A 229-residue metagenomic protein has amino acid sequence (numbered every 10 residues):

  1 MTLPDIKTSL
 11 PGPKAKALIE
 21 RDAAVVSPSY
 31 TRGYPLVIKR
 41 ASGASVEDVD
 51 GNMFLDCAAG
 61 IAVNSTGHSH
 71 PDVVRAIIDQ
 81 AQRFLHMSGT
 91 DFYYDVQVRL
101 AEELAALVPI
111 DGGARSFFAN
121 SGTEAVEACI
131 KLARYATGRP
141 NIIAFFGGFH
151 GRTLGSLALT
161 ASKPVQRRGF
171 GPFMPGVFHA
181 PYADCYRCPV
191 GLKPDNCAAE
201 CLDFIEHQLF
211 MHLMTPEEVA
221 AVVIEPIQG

Functional and structural regions predicted by a protein language model:
M1-S42, F92, Q97, C201: Active-site-adjacent loop/helix segments that line or gate small-molecule/cofactor pockets in enzymes
D5-T8, G12, M53-I143: Glycine-rich loop-to-alpha-helix module at the N-terminal edge of alpha/beta enzyme cores
P13, A17, A41, H68 (+7 more regions): Conserved active-site and cofactor/substrate-binding residues in soluble primary-metabolism enzymes
P35-C57: Active-site and channel-lining beta-strand-loop segments that bind or position nucleotide-derived/phosphorylated
E47-D48, T66-H68, A158-T160: Short beta-strand-to-turn element immediately C-terminal to the catalytic PLP-Schiff-base lysine in fold type I
E102-A221: PLP-dependent aspartate aminotransferase-fold enzymes
E225-G229: Conserved PLP phosphate-binding loop immediately N-terminal to the Schiff-base lysine helix in PLP-dependent enzymes
